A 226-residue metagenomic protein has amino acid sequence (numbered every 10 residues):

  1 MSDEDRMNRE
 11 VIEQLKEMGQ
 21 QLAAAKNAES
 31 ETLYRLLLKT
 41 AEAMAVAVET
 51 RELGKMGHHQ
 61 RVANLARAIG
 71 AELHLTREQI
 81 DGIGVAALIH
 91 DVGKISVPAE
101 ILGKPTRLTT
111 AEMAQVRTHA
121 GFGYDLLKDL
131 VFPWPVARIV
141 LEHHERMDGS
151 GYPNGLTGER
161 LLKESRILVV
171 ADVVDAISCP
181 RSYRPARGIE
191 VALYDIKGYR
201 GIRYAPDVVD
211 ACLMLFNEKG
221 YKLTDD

Functional and structural regions predicted by a protein language model:
M1-A43: PAS-family sensory modules
E31-D226: Histidine- and acidic-residue-rich, metal-dependent catalytic cores
